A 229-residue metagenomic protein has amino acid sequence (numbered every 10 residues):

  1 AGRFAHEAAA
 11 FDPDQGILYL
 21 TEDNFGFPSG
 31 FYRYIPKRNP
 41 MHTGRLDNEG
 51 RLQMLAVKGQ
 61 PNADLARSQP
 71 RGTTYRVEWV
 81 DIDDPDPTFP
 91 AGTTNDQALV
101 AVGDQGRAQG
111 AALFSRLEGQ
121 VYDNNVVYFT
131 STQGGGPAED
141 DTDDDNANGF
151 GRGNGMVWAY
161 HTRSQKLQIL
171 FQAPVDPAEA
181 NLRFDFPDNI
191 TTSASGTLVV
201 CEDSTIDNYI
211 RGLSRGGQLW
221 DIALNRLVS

Functional and structural regions predicted by a protein language model:
A1-S229: Sequence/structural signature of beta-propeller domains
